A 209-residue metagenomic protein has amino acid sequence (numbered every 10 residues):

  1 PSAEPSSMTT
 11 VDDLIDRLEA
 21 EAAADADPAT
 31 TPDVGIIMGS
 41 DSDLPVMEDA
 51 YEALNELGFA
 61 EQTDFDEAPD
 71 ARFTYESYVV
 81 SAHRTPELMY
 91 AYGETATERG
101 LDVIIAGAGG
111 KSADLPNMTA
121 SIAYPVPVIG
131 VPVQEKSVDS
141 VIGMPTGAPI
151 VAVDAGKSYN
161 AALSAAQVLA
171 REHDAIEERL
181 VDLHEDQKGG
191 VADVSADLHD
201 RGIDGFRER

Functional and structural regions predicted by a protein language model:
P1-S7: Short, Lys/Arg-enriched N-terminal segments with co-localized hydrophobic residues within the first ~10-30 amino acids
T10-L18, A23-D25, A29-T31, S42 (+3 more regions): C-terminal binding/interaction regions
A24-A82: Glycine-rich phosphate/diphosphate-binding loop of Rossmann-like nucleotide-binding domains
D33-I36, E76, D102-I104, V126-G130 (+2 more regions): Structural motif
S40-D41, V80-A82, G109-G110, V133-K136 (+1 more regions): Short, ordered loop/turn segments at secondary-structure junctions
A50-E56, G93-E94, A120-A123, Q167-V168: Short, solvent-exposed amphipathic alpha-helical segments in soluble enzyme and RNA/protein-processing domains
E87-P132: Glycine-rich phosphate-binding loop
